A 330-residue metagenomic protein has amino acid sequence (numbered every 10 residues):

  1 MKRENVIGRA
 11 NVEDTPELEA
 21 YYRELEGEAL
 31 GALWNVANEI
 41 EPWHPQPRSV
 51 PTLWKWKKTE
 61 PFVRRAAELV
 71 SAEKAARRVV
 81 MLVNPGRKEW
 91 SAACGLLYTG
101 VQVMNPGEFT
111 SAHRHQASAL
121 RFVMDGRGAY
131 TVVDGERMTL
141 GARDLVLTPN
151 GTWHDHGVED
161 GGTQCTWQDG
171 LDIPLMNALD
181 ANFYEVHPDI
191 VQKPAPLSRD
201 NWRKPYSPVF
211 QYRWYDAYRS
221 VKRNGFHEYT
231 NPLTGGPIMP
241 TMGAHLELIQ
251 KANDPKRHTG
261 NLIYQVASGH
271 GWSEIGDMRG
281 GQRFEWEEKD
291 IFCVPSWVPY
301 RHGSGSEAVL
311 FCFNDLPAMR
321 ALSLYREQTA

Functional and structural regions predicted by a protein language model:
K2-C94, F183-L246: A short, N-terminal "cap"/entry segment at the start of jelly-roll beta-barrel domains of the cupin/DSBH fold
K2-K57, G235-I238, E247, D254-K256 (+1 more regions): C-terminal functional regions that serve as terminal interaction/effector modules
M81-V101, N105-F109, A119: N-terminal functional module of multi-domain proteins
W90-A93, F109-H115, G157-V158, A252-T259 (+2 more regions): Short histidine-centered beta-strand/loop micro-motifs that create catalytic or ligand/metal-coordination sites
N105, F109-A142, T152, R257-H258 (+1 more regions): A short beta-strand-loop-beta hairpin characteristic of the jelly-roll/cupin
P106, V133, T139-D160, W167-D172 (+2 more regions): Conserved metal-binding segment of the jelly-roll/cupin
A112, T131-V132, P149, H156-G157 (+3 more regions): Short helix/loop capping segments that flank catalytic or ligand/cofactor-binding pockets
L147-T148, D160-K204: An exposed, glycine/acidic-rich loop-and-rim segment of catalytic or binding clefts
